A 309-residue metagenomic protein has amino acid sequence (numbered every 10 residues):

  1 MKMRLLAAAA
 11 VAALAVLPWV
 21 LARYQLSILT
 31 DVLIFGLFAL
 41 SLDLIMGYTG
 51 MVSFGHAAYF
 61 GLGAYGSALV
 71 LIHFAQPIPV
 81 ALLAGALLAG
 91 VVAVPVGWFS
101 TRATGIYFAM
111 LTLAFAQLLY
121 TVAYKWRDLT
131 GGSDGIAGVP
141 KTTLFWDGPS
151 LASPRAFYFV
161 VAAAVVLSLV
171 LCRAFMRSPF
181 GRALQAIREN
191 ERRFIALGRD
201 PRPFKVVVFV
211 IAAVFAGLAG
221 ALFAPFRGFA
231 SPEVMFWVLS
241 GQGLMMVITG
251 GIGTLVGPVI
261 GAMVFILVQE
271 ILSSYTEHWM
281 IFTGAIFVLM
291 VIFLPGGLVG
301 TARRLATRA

Functional and structural regions predicted by a protein language model:
M1-A15, G135, I187-V206, L272-A309: Cytosolic-side transmembrane-helix boundaries in multi-pass membrane proteins
R4-A8, I28-L29, L33, A58-G61 (+7 more regions): Hydrophobic alpha-helical transmembrane segments
P18-H73, W98-F108, T112, I187 (+2 more regions): Single transmembrane alpha-helix segments in multi-pass membrane proteins
L29, S53, G66, A93 (+12 more regions): Generic structural signal for small/hydrophobic residues in well-ordered secondary structure, especially within
A57, L82-L83, A93, K205-F293: Transmembrane alpha-helical segments in multi-pass inner-membrane proteins
F74-Q117, I260-A262: Alpha-helical transmembrane segments within multi-pass membrane transporters and channels
F115-S150, G181, T276, V299-T301: Extracellular/periplasmic helix-loop junction at the C-terminal end of a transmembrane helix in multi-pass membrane
A152-S231: Helix-loop-helix "hairpin" substructures at the membrane interface of multi-pass membrane proteins
